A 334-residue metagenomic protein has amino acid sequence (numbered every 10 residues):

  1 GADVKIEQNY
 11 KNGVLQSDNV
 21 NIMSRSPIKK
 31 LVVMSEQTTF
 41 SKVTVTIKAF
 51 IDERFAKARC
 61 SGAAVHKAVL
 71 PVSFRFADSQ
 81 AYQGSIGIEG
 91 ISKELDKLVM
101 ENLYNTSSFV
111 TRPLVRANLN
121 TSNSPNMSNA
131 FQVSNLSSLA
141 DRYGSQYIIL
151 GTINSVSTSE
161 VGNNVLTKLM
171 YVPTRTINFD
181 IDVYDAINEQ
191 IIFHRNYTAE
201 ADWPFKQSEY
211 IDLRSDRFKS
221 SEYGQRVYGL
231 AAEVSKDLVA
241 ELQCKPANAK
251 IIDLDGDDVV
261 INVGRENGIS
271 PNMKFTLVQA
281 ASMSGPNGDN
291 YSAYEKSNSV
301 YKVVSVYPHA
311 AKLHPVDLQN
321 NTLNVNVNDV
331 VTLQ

Functional and structural regions predicted by a protein language model:
G1, M34-F109, P113-R116, A247-N248 (+4 more regions): A structural "domain/chain start" motif
G1-N19, Q225-D237, E241, S270: Short, well-ordered alpha-helical segments
G1-V14, Y82-T152, Q190-H194, S270-M273 (+2 more regions): N-terminal segment of the mature soluble domain
A2-I51: Intrinsically disordered, low-complexity charged/polar segments
M23-S35, P71, M127-L166, Y171 (+1 more regions): A short, hydrophobic beta-strand-centered structural micro-motif
K42-F55, L150-K206: Amphipathic beta-strand/beta-sheet edge segments enriched in Tyr/Trp
Y171-V172, N178, D185-L230, N287-P308: Short secondary-structure boundary motifs at beta->alpha junctions and helix caps
E266-Q334: C-terminal soluble interaction/assembly domains
